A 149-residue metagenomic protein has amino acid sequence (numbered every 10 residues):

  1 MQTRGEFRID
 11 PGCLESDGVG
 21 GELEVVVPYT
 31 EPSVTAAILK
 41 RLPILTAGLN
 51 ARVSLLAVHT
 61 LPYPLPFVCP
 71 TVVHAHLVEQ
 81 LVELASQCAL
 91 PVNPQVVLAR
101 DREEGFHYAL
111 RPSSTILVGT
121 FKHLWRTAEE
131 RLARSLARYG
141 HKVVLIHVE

Functional and structural regions predicted by a protein language model:
M1-D17, Q87-I116, H123, S135-V143: Structural beta-alpha unit
Q2, G48-A51, P70, E79: Cytosolic regulatory regions of ion transport systems
E15-V68, Y139, I146-V148: Small/aliphatic-rich secondary-structure junction motif
P28-P32, V97, V118-H123, V148-E149: Structural motif
T35, H74, L98-A99: A conditional alpha-helix N-cap/helix-loop micro-motif detector
A57-T60, P64-P94: Long, charge-dense
T127-A128: Membrane-proximal amphipathic alpha-helices
